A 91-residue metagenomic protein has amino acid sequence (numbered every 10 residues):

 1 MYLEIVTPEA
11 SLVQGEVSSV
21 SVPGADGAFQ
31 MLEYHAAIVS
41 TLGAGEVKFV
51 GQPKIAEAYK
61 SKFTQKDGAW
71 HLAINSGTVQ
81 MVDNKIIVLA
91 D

Functional and structural regions predicted by a protein language model:
Y2-D91: Compact, glycine-rich, soluble single-domain proteins
